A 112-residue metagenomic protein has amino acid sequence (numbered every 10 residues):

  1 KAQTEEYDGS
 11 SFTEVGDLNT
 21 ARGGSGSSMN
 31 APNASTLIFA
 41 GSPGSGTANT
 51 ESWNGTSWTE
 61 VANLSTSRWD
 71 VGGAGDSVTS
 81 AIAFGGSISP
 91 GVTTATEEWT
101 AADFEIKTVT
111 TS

Functional and structural regions predicted by a protein language model:
K1-S112: Polar, enzyme-active/binding microenvironments
